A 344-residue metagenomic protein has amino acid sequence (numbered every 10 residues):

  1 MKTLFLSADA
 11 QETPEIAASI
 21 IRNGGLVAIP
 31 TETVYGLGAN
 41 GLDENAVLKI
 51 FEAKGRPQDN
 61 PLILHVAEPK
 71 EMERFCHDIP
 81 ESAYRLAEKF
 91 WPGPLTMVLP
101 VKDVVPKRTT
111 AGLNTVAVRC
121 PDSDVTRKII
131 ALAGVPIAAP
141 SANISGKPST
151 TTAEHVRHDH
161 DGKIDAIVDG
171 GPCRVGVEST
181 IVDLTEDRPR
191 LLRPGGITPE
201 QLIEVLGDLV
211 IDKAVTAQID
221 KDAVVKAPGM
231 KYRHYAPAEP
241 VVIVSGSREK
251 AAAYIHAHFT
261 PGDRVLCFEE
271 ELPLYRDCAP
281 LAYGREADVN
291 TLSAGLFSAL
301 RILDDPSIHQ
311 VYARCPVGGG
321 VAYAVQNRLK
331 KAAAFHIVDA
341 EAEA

Functional and structural regions predicted by a protein language model:
M1-A344: Active-site-adjacent structural elements in enzyme catalytic cores
